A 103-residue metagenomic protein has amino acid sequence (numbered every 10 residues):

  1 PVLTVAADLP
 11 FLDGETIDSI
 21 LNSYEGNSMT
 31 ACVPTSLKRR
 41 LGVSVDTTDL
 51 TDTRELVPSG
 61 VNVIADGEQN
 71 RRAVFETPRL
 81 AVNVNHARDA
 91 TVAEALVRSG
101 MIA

Functional and structural regions predicted by a protein language model:
P1-D8: Short beta-strand-to-loop acidic/aromatic patch adjacent to the donor-nucleotide binding site
F11-L96, M101-A103: Conserved core of the sugar-phosphate nucleotidyltransferase
